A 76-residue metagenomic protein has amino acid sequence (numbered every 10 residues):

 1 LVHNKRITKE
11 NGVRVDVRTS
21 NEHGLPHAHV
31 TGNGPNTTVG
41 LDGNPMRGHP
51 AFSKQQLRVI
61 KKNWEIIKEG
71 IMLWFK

Functional and structural regions predicted by a protein language model:
L1-K76: Catalytic toxin/effector domains delivered as secreted proteins or via bacterial secretion systems
